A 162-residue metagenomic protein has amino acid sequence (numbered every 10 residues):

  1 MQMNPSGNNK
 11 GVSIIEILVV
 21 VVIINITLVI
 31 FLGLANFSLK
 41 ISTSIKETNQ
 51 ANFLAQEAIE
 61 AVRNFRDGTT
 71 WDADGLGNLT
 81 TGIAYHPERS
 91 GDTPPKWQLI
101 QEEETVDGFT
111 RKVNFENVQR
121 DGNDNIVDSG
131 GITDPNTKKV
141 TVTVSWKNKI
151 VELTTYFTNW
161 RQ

Functional and structural regions predicted by a protein language model:
M1-G7: N-terminal secretory signal peptides that target proteins for export/translocation
G7-K10, G91: Compositionally biased regions
N9-Q56: Aliphatic-rich helix starts adjacent to a transmembrane/signal segment
K46-Q162: Low-complexity, Gly/Pro-rich coil/beta segments used as flexible assembly/activation regions
